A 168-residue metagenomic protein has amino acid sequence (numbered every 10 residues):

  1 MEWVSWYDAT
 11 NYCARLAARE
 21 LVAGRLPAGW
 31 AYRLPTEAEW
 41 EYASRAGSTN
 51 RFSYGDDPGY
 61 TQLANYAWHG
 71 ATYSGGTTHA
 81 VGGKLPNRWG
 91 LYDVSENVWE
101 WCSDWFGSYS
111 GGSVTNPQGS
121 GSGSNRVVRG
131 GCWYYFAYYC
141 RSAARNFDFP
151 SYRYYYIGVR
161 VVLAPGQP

Functional and structural regions predicted by a protein language model:
E2-S142, R153-Y155: Functional-site microenvironments in short loops/helix caps that host divalent-cation chemistry
R145-P150: Short, P/G- and charge-enriched loop/turn segments at secondary-structure junctions
Y154-P168: Short, structured beta-strand segments at or near domain termini in extracellular proteins/domains
